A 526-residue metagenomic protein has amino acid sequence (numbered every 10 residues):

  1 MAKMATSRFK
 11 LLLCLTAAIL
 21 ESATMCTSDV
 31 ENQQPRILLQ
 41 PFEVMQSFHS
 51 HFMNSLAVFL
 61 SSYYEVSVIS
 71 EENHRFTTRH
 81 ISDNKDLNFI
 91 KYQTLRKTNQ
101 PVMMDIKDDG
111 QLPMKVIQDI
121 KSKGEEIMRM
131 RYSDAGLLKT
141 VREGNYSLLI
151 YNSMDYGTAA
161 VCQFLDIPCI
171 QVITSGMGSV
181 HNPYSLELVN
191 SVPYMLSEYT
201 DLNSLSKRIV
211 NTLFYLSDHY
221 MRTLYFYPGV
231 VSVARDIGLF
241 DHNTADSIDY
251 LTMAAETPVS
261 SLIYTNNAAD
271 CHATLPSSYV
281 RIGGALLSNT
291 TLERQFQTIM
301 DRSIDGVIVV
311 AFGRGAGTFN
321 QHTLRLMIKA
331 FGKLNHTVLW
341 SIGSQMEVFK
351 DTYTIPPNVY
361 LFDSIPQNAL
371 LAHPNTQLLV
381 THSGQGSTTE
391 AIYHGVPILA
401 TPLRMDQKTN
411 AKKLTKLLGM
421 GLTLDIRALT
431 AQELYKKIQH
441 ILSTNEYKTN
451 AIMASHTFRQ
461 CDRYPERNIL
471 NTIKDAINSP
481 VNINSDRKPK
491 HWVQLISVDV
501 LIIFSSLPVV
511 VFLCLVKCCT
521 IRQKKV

Functional and structural regions predicted by a protein language model:
A2, T6, D29-R36, F42-M45 (+5 more regions): Nucleotide-sugar-dependent glycosyltransferase catalytic domains
S7-M25: Cleavable N-terminal signal peptides of Sec/SRP-targeted secreted and luminal proteins
S67, L339, L399: Conserved beta-strand positions in the Rossmann-like core of class I SAM-dependent methyltransferases
N73, L149-Y151, D363-A411: A donor-sugar binding/catalytic signature common to diverse glycosyltransferases and related nucleotide-sugar
I90-L95, I173-T174, H382-S383, A400-R404 (+1 more regions): Short beta->alpha connector loops at strand-helix junctions that form conserved, small/polar/Pro-enriched
L188-V189, R281, D351-D363, T389-A431 (+1 more regions): Nucleotide-sugar donor-binding patch of glycosyltransferase catalytic domains
D305-G306, R314, L339, G343-Q345 (+2 more regions): Donor nucleotide-activated moiety binding/catalytic core segment of transferases that use nucleotide-activated donors
L417, G421-L422, R427, Y435-A454 (+1 more regions): Conserved donor-nucleotide binding/catalytic region of nucleotide-linked donor-dependent transferases
